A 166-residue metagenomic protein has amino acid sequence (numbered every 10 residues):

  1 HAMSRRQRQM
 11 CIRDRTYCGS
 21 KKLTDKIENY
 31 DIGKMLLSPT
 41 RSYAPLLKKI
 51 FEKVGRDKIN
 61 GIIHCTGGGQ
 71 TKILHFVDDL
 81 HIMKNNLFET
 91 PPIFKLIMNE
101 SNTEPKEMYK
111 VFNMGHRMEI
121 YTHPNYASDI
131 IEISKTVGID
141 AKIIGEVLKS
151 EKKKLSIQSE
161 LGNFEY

Functional and structural regions predicted by a protein language model:
H1-R8, I12: Single conserved hydrophobic/aromatic residue that forms the stacking wall/gate of nucleotide- or nucleobase-binding
T16-C18, T24-L37, R41-Y166: Glycine-/charge-enriched secondary-structure boundary and capping motifs
